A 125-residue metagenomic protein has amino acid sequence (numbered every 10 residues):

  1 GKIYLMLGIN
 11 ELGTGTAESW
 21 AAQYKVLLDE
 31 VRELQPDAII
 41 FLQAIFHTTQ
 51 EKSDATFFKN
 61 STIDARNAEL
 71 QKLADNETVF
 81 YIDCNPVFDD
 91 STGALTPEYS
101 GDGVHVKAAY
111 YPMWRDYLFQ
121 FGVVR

Functional and structural regions predicted by a protein language model:
G1-A21, I45-E51: Oxyanion-hole/transition-state-stabilizing segment in secreted/luminal serine hydrolases and related acyltransferases
G1-I3, Q35-I40, N76-F80: Loop/turn elements at helix/coil->beta-strand transitions in domains of secreted/extracellular proteins
M6, E30-L34, S61: Short hydrophobic alpha-helical module
A17-L27, N60-R66: Charged helix-capping and loop-helix junction motifs
V26-L34, Y117, F121: A generic secondary-structure signal
H47-R125: Catalytic His-Asp segment of secreted/periplasmic serine-dependent ester chemistry enzymes
